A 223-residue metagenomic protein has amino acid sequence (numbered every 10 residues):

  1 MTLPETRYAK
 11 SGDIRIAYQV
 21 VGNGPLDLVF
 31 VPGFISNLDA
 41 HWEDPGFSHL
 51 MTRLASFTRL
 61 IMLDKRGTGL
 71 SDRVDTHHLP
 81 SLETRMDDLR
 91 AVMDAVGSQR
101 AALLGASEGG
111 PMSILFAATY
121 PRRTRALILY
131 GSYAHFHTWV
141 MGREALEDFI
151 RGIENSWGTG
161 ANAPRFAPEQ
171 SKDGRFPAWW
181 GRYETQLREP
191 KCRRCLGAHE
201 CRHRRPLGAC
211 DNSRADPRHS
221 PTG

Functional and structural regions predicted by a protein language model:
M1-G223: Ligand-binding pocket scaffold of soluble enzyme catalytic domains
